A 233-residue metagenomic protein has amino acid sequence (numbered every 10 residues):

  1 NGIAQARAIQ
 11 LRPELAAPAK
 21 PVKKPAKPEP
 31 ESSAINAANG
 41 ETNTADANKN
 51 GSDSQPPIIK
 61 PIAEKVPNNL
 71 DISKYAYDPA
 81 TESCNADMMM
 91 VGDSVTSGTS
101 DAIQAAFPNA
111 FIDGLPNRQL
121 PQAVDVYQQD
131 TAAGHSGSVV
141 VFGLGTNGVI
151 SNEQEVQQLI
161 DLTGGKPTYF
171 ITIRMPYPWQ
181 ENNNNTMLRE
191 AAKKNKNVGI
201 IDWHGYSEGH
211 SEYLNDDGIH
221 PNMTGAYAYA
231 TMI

Functional and structural regions predicted by a protein language model:
N1-M89, A133: N-terminal secretory targeting modules
D78-E155, M175-T186: Conserved SGNH/GDSL esterase-like catalytic core that processes O-acyl groups on lipids and polysaccharides
M89-V91, Y169, G199-I201: Hydrophobic/aromatic beta-strand patches that form the interior of the parallel beta-sheet core in alpha/beta enzyme
A105-F107, T163-G165, K193-N195: Short, well-ordered coil/turn elements that cap or connect secondary structure elements
N109-F111, P167, N197-G199: Conserved beta-strand segments of alpha/beta enzyme cores
D113-L115, I171, I201-Y206: Conserved beta-strand termini and adjacent loop/short-helix elements that scaffold enzyme active sites in alpha/beta
A132-H135, L159-G165: Short, conserved loop/helix-junction motifs that constitute active-site signature segments in enzyme catalytic cores
E181, N185-I233: Catalytic His-Asp segment of secreted/periplasmic serine-dependent ester chemistry enzymes
